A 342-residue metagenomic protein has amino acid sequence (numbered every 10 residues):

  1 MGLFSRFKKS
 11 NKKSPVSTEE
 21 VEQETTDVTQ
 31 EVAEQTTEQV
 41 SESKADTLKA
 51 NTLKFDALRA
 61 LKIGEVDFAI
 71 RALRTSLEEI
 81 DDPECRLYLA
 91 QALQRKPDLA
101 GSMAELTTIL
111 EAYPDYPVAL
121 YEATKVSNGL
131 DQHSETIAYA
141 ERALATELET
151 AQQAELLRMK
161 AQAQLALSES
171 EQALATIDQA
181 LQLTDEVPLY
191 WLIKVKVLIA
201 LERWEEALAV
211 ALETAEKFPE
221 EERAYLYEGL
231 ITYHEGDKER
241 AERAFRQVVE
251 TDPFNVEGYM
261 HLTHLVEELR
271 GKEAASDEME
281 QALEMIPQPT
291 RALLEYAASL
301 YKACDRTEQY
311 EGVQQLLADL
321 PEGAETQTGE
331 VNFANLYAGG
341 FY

Functional and structural regions predicted by a protein language model:
A45, E78-E79, A112, T146-E149 (+5 more regions): Structural marker of alpha-solenoid helical repeat scaffolds
D46-E84, Y88-R95, E155, M159-Q162 (+1 more regions): Alpha-helical segment of the N-proximal tetratricopeptide repeat
L58, Q91, K125, Q162 (+4 more regions): Residue-level recognition of tetratricopeptide repeat
K62-I63, R95, G129-L130, A166 (+4 more regions): Register position in tetratricopeptide repeats
A69, S102, T136, A173 (+4 more regions): Single-residue signature of alpha-solenoid repeat helices
T75-S76, T108-I109, R142-T146, Q179-A180 (+4 more regions): Canonical positions in the second alpha-helix
C85-R86, A119, Q153-L156, Y190 (+4 more regions): TPR alpha-solenoid repeat register
Y88, E122, L156-M159, I193 (+3 more regions): Canonical tetratricopeptide repeat
